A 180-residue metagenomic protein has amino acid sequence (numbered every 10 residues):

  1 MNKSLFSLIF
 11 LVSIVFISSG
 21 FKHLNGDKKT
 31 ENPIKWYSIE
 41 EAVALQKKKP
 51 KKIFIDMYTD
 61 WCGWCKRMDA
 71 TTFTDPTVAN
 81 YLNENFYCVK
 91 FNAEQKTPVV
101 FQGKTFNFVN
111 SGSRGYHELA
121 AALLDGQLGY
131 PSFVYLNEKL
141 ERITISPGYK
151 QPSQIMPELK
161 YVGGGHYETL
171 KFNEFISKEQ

Functional and structural regions predicted by a protein language model:
M1-D27: Bacterial Sec-dependent N-terminal signal peptides
I34-I53, L82: A short beta-strand-turn-helix
K49-G63, C88: Short active-site neighborhood of thiol/selenol oxidoreductases, capturing the structured segment around
K66-N83: Typically the conserved alpha-helix immediately C-terminal to a functionally engaged Cys/Sec in thioredoxin-like
Y81-F101: Structural microenvironment flanking redox-active thiols in thiol-disulfide oxidoreductases
T105-Q127: Short, internal strand/loop/helix patches that form the active-site neighborhood or redox-interaction surface
A122, G129-S146: A short, hydrophobic beta-strand/beta-hairpin element that forms part of a small beta-sheet core
R142-Q180: Thiol-/selenol-based redox modules, centered on thioredoxin-like and closely related oxidoreductase domains
